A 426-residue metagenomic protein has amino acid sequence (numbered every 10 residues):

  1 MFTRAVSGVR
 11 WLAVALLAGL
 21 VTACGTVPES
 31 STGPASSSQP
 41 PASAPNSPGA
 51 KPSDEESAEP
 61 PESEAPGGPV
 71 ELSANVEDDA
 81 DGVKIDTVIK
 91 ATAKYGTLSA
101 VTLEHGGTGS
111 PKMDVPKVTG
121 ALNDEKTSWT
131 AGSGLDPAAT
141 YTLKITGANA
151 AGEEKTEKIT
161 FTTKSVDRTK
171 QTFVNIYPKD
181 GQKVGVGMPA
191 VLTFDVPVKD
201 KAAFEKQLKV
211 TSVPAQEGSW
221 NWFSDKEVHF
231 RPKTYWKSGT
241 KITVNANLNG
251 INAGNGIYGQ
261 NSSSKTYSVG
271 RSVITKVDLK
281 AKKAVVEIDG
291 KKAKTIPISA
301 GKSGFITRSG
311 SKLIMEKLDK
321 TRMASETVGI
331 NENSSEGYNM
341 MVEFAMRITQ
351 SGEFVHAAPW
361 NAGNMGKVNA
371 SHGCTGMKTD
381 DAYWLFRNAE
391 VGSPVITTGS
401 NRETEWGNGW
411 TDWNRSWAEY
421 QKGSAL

Functional and structural regions predicted by a protein language model:
F2-V21, G25-R271, I298: Acidic, low-complexity Ser/Thr/Gly/Pro-rich repeat segments typical of extracellular/periplasmic and surface-exposed
R10-L17, V277, T307, N339 (+1 more regions): Active-site-proximal structural scaffolding
K144, Q207, K283, F344-A345 (+1 more regions): Conserved beta-strand and immediately adjacent loop positions that scaffold enzyme active sites
T169, V174-Y177, V273-A281, W413-L426: Short peripheral tails and domain-boundary helices/loops at the edges of structured domains
T169-K170, G256-G363: Gly/Pro-biased beta-strand-loop elements
V186, S309, S325-L426: Exported/periplasmic cell-wall-interacting domains
T193, P197, K201, E287 (+3 more regions): Structured segments of extracytoplasmic/periplasmic soluble domains in secreted or envelope-associated proteins
V228, V269, K276-L279, T375-D381: Short, glycine/acidic-rich beta->alpha junctions
